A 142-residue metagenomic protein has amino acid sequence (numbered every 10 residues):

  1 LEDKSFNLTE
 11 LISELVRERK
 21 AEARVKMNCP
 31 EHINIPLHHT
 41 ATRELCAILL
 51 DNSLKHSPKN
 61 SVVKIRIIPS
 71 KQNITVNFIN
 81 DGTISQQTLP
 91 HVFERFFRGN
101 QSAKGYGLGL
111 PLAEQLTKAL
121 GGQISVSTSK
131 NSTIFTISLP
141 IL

Functional and structural regions predicted by a protein language model:
E2-R17: A conserved beta-strand-to-alpha-helix junction within the catalytic ATP-binding
K4, R24-P36, K71: Conserved catalytic submotifs in the C-terminal HATPase_c
S53-L54: Short helix-loop "hinge" at the ATP-lid/N-box region of the Bergerat-fold HATPase_c
N60-Q72: Short beta-strand/loop element within the Bergerat-fold HATPase_c
I84-F96: Short conserved segment of the HATPase_c
G109, A113: Short alpha-helical Gxxx[C/S/T] motif in the catalytic ATP-binding
